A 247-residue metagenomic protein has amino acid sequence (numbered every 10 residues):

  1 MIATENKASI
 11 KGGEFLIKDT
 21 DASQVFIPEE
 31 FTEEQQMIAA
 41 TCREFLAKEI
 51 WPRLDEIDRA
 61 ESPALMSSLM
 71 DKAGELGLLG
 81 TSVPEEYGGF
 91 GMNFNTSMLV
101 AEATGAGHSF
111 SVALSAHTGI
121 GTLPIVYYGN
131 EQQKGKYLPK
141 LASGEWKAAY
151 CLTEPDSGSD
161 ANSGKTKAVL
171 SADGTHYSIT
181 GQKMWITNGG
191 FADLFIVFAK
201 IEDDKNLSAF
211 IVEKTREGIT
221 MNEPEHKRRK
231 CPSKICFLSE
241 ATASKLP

Functional and structural regions predicted by a protein language model:
M1-E34: Intrinsic disorder at enzyme termini
K11, G74-G144, N188-L194: Internal helix-loop-helix
E29-A47: Mature N-terminal segment immediately following signal peptide/propeptide cleavage in secreted/periplasmic
G144-L152: A short, Trp-centered hydrophobic/proline-enriched beta-strand micro-motif
P155-K165: Active-site-adjacent elements of ketosynthase-type condensing enzymes
S163-K165, E217-A241, K245-P247: Flexible, small-/acidic-enriched active-site or ligand-binding loops
T166-L170: A structural signal for short hydrophobic beta-strand segments in well-ordered beta-sheet cores
T175-N222: A short core secondary-structure module
